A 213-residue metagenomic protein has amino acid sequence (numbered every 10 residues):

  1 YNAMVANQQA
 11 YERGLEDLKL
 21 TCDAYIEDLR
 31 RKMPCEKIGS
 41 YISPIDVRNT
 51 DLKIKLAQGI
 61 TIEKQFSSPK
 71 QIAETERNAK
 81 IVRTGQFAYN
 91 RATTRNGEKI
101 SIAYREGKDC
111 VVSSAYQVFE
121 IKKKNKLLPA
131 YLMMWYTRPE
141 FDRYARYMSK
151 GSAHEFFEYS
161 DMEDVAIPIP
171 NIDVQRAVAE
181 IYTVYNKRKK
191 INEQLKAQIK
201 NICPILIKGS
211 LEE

Functional and structural regions predicted by a protein language model:
Y1-N49, N171-E213: Non-catalytic DNA-recognition/assembly elements of restriction-modification systems
L18, V111-V112, L128, D161 (+1 more regions): N-terminal alpha-helical segment
G39-N78, G107: DNA target-recognition patches
T84, A88-T137: A short beta-sheet element
C110-A115, K150-R176: A short glycine-rich beta-alpha junction/loop motif
A130-S152, F157-E158: Short, positively charged
